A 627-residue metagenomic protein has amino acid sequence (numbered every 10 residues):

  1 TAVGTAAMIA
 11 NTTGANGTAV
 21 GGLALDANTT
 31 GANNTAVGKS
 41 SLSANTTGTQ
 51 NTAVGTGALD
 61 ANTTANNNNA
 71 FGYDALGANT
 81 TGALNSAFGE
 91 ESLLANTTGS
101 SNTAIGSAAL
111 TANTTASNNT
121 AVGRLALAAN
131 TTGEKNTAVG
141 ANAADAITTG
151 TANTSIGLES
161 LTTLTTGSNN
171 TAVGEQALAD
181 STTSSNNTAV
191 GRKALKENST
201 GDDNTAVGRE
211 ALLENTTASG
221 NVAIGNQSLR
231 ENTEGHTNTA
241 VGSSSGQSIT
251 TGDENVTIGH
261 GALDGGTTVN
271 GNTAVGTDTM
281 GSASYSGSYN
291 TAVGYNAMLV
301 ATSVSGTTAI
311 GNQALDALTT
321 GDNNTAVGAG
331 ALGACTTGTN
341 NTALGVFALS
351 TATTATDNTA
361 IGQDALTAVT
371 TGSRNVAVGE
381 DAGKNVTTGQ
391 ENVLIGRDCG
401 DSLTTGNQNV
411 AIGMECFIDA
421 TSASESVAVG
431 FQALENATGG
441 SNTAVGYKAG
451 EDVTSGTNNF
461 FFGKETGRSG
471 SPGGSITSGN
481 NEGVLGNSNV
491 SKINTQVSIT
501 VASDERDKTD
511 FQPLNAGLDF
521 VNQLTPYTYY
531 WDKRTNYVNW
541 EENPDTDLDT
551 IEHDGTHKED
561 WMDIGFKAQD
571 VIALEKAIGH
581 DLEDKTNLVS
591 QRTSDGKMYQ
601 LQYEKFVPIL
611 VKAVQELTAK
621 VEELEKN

Functional and structural regions predicted by a protein language model:
T1-D504: Glycine- and small/polar-enriched repetitive beta-structure motifs of secreted/surface proteins
S503-N627: Intramolecular chaperone/auto-protease modules of tailspike-like proteins
